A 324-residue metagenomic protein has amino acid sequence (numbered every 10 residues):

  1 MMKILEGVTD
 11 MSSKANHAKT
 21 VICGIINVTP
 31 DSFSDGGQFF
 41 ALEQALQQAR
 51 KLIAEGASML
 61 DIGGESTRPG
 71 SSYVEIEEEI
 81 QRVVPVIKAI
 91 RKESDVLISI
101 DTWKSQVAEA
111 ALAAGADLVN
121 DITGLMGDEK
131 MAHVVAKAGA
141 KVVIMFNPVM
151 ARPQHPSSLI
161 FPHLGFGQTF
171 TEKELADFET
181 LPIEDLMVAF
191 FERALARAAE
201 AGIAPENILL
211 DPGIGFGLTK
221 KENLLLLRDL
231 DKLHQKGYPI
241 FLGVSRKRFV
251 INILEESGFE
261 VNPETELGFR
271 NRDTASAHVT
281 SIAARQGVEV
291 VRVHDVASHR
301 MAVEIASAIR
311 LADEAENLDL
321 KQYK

Functional and structural regions predicted by a protein language model:
M1-T29, A199-I203, N252, E256 (+1 more regions): N-terminal amphipathic alpha-helix/helix-capping segment at the start of soluble metabolic enzymes
M11-Q38, G70, I87-K88, M145-E179 (+1 more regions): N-terminal small/glycine-rich loop or linker at the start of catalytic domains across soluble metabolic enzymes
I26, L52, G56, D101 (+4 more regions): Conserved, mostly hydrophobic/aromatic
V28-P30, T67-R68, L125-G217: Conserved anion-binding
S32-S34, S58-P85, G213-K220: Glycine-rich, proline-tolerant flexible connector loops at the mouths of alpha/beta enzymes
S34-K51, E78-Q81, G124-E129, E184-F191: Glycine-rich anion/phosphate-binding loops
S72-E109, K137-N147, A189, L227-L242 (+2 more regions): Alpha-helix-loop-beta-strand connector modules within alpha/beta enzyme cores
V96-W103, D117-G127, E184-M187, V290-H294: Catalytic beta/alpha-barrel core
